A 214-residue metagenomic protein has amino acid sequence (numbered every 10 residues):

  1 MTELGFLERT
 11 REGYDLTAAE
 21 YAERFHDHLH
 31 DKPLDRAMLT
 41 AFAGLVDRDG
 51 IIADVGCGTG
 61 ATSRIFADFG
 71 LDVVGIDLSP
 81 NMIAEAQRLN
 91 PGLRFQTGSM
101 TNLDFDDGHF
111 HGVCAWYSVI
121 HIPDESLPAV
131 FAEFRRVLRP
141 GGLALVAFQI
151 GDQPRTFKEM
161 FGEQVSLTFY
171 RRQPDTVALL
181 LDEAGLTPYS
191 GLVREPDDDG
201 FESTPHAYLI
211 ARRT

Functional and structural regions predicted by a protein language model:
M1-D47, D152: Conserved class I S-adenosyl-L-methionine
I51-V55, T59-N102: Class I SAM-dependent methyltransferase SAM/SAH-binding core
T101-V113: A short acidic, Gly/Pro-enriched loop at the edge of an enzyme's catalytic core that lines a small-molecule cofactor
P128-P140: A short glycine-rich, Lys/Arg-flanked "PGG" loop and its adjoining helix->strand segment in the class I
G141-F148: Conserved beta-strand signature within the Rossmann-like core of class I S-adenosyl-L-methionine
Q149-T168: Short, glycine-/aromatic-enriched active-site segment of Class I SAM-dependent methyltransferases
F169-A184: Short alpha-helix
D197-T214: Core SAM-dependent methyltransferase catalytic element
